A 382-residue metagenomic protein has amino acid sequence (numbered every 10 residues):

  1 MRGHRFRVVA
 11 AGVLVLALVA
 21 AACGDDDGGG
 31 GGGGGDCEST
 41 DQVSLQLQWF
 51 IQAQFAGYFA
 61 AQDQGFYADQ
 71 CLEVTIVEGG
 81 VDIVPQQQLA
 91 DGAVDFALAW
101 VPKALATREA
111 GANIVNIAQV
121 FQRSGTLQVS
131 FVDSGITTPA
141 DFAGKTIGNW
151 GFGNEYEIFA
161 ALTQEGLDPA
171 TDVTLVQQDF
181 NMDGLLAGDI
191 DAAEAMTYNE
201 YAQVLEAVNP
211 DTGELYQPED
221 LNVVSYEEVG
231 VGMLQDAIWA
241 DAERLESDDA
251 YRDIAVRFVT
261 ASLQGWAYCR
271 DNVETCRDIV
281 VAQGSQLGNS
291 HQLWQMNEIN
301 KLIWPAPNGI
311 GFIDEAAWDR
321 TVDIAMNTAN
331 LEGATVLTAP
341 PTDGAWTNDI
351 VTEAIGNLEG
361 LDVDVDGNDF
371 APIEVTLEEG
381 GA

Functional and structural regions predicted by a protein language model:
M1-A10: Bacterial N-terminal signal peptides that target proteins for export
A17-A22: C-terminal motif of bacterial Sec signal peptides marking the signal peptidase cleavage site
C23-G34: Bacterial lipoprotein signal-peptidase II cleavage site
G35-A187, D191-Y198, P218, V224-Y226: Short, glycine-/small- and polar/acidic-enriched structural segments that line small-molecule recognition paths
F66-D69, E165-P169, N209-Y216, L287 (+1 more regions): Short helix-capping segments at alpha-helix termini
P102, F180-D183, I190-Q286: Pocket-lining segment of extracytoplasmic ligand-binding domains
D248-G333: Secondary-structure end/capping motifs
D319-A382: Conserved C-terminal helix/tail region of periplasmic/extracytoplasmic solute-binding proteins
